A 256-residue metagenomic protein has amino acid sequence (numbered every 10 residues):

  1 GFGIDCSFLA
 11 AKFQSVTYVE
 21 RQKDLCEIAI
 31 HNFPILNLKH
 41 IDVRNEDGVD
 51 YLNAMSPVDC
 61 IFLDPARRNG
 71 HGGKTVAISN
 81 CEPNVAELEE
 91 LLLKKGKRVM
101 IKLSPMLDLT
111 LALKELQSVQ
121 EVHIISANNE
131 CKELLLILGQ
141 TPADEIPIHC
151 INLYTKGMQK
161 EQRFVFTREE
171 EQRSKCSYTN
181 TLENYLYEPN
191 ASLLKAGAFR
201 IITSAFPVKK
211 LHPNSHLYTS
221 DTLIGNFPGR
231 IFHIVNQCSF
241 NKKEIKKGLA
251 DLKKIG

Functional and structural regions predicted by a protein language model:
G1-G256: SAM-dependent transferase fold signal centered on methyltransferase-like domains, encompassing both Class I
